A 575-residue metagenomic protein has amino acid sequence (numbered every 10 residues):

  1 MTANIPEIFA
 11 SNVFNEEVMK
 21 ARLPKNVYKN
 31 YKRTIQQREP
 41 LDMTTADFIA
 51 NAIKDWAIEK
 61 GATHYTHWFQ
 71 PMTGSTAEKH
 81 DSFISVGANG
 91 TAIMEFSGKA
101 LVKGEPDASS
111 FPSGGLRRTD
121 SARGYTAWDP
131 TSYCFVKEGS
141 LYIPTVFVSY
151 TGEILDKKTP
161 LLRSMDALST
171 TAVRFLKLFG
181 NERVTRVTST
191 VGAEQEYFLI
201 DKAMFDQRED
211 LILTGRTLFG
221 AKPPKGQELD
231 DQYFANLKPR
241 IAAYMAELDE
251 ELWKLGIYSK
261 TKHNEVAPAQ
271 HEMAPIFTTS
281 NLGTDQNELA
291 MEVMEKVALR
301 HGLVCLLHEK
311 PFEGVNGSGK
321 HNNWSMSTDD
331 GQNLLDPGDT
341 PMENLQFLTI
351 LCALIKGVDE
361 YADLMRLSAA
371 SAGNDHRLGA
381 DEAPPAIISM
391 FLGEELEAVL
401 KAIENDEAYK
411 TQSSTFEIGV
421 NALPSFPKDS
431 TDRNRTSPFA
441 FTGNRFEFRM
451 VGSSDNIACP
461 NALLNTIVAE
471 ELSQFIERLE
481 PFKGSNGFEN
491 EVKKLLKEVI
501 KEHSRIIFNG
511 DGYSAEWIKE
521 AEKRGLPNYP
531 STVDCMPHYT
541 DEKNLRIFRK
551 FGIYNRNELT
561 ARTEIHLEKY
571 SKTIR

Functional and structural regions predicted by a protein language model:
M1-Y28, D42, R123-A127, T131-I143 (+2 more regions): Catalytic pocket of metal/acid-base enzymes, prominently hydrolases
I5-P6, Y28-K29, Q37, E265-V266 (+2 more regions): Short, flexible segments with low predicted structural confidence
E7-S11, N30-T34, G226-L229, H271-P275: A short alpha-helix capping/helix-coil boundary motif
I8-A122: Active-site core of metal-dependent hydrolases
R38-E39, T44-G74, A193-D201, S437-N456 (+1 more regions): Short, solvent-exposed linear motifs at loop/edge-of-secondary-structure regions
T45-I49, F69-P71, K99-A100, F147 (+4 more regions): Active-site-proximal loop/turn and secondary-structure-junction residues that shape catalytic pockets, frequently
R123-L307, N316-G319, M326-R556: Glycine-rich, acidic/polar active-site loops that bind/position phosphate-bearing ligands
L559, T563-R575: Substrate-recognition/cap regions that form aromatic- and gly/pro-loop-enriched pockets for small-molecule ligands
